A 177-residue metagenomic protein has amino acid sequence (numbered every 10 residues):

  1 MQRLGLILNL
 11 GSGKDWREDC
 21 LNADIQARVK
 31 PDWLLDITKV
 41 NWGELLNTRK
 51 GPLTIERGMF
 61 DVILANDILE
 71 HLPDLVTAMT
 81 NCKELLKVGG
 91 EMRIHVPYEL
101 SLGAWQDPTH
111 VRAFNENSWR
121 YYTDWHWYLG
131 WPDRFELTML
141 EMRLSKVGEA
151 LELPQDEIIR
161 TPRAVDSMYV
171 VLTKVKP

Functional and structural regions predicted by a protein language model:
M1, G13, R160-P162: A general structural signal for short secondary-structure junctions and capping/turn motifs
R3-L100: Conserved SAM-binding loop
P73-T77, N81-K83, K87, E91-P177: S-adenosyl-L-methionine-dependent methyltransferase catalytic module, highlighting the catalytic core
